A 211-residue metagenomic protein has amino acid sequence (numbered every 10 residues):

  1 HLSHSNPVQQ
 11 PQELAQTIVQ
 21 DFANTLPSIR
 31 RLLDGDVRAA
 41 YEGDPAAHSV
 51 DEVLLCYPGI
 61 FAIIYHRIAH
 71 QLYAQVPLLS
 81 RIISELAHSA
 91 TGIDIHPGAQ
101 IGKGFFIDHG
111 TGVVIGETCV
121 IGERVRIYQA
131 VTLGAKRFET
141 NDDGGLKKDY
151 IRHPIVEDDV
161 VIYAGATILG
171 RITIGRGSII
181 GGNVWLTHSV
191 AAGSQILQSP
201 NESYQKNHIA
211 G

Functional and structural regions predicted by a protein language model:
H1-E85, I209-G211: Terminal amphipathic alpha-helical/low-complexity segments used for targeting or macromolecular assembly
H88-Y204, H208: Structural signal for interior beta-strand "rungs" in well-ordered beta-sheet cores of soluble enzyme domains
